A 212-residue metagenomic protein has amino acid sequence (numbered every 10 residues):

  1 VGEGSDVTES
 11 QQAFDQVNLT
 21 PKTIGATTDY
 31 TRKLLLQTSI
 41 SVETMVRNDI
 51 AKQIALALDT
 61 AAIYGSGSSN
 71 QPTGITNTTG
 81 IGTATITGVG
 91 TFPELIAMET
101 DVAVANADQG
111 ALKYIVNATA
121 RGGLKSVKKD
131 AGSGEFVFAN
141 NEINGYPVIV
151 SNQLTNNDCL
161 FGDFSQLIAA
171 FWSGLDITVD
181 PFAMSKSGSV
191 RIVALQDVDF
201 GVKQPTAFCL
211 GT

Functional and structural regions predicted by a protein language model:
V1-A111, F138-N141, P147-I149, T155 (+1 more regions): Acidic/polar, low-complexity extended loops/arms that serve as protein-protein interfaces in large oligomeric shells
S68, T79-T212: Long, low-charge, small-residue-enriched segments that form tightly packed helices used for assembly/packing
